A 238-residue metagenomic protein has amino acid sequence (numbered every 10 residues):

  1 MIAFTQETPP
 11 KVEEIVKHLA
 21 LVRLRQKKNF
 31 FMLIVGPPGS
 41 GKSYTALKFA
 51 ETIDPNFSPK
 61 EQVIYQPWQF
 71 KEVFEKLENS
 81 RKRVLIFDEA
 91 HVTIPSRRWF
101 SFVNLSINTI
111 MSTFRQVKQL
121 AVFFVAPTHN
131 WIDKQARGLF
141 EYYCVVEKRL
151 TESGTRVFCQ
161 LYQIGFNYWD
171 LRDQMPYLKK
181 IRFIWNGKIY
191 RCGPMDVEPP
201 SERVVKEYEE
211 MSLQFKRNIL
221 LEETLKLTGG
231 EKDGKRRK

Functional and structural regions predicted by a protein language model:
M1-R23: N-terminal pre-Walker A segment at the start of P-loop NTPase domains
M32-I34: Hydrophobic anchor at the beta1->P-loop junction of P-loop NTPases
P37-P38, W99: The conserved Walker
K42: Conserved lysine of the Walker
T45: Hydrophobic positions on the alpha1 helix immediately C-terminal to the Walker A/P-loop
E51-V63: Post-Walker A helix-loop "phosphate-sensing" segment adjacent to the P-loop in P-loop NTPases
V63-A121: Conserved nucleotide-sensing/catalytic segment adjacent to the nucleotide-binding pocket in NTP-handling enzymes
S96-K188: Replace "adjacent to P-loop NTPase cores in ATP/GTP-dependent enzymes" with "adjacent to NTP-binding cores
